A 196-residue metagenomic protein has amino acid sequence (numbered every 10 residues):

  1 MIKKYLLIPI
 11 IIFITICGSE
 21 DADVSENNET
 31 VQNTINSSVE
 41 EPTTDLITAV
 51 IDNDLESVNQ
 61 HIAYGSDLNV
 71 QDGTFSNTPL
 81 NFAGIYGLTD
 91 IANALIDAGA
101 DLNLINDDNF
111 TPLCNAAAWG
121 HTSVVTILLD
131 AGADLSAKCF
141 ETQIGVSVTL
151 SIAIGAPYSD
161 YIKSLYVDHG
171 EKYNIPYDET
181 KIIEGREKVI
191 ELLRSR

Functional and structural regions predicted by a protein language model:
K3-P9: Sec-dependent signal peptide recognition, specifically the positively charged N-region followed immediately by
T15-I16: C-terminal motif of bacterial Sec signal peptides marking the signal peptidase cleavage site
V31-F82: N-terminal segments that cap or nucleate solenoid repeat domains
V39-T48, Q71-P79, I105-T111, K138-G155: Ankyrin-repeat boundary/"N-cap" motif
T48-N53, F82-L88, N115-H121, V148-S164 (+2 more regions): Ankyrin repeat A-helix N-terminal signature
D54-I62, L88-D97, H121-L129, Y158-V167 (+1 more regions): Ankyrin repeat structural motif
V70-L88, N93, D97, N103-T111 (+1 more regions): Alpha-helical adaptor scaffolds
